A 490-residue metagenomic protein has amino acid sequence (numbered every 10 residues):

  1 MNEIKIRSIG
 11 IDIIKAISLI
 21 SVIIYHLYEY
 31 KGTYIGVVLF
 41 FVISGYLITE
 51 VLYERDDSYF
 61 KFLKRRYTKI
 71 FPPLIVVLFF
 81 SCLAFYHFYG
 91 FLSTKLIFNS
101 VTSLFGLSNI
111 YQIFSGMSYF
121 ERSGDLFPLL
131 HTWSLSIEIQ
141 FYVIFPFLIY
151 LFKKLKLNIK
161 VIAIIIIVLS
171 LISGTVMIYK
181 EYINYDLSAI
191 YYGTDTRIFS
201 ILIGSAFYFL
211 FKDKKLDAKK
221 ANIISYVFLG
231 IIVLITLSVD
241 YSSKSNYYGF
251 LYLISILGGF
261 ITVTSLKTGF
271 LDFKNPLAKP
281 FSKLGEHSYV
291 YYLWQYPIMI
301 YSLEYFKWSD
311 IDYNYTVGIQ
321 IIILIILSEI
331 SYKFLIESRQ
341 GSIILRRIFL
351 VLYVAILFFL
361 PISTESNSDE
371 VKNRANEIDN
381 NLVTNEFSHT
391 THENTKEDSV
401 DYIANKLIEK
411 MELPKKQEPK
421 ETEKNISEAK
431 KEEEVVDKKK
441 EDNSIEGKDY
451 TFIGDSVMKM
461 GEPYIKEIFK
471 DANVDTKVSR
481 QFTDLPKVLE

Functional and structural regions predicted by a protein language model:
N2, I11, I17-S368: Hydrophobic membrane-embedded alpha-helices and membrane-water interface caps/short interhelical or interfacial loops
K307, I325, E337-E490: Extracellular/periplasmic envelope-modification machinery, especially enzymes that add or remove acyl/ester groups on
